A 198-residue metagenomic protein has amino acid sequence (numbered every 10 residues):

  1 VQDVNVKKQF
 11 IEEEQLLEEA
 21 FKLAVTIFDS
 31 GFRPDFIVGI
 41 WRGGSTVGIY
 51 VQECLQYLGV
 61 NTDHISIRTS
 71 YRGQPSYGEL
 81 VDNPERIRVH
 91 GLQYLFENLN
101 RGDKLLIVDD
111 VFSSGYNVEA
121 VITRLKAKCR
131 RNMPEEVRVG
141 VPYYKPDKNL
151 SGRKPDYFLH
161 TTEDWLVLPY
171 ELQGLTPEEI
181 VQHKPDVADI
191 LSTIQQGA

Functional and structural regions predicted by a protein language model:
V1-A198: PRPP-associated nucleotide enzymes
